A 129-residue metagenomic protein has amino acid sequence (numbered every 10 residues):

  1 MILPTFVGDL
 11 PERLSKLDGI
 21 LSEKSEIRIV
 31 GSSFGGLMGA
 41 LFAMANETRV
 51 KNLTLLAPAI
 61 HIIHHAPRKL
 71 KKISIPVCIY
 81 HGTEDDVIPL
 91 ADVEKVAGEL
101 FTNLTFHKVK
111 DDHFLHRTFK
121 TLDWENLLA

Functional and structural regions predicted by a protein language model:
M1-S25: Active-site catalytic motif of lipid deacylating hydrolases and related acyltransferases
V30-A40: Gly/Ala-rich beta-loop-alpha elbow adjacent to hydrolase catalytic centers
T48-H61: A conserved short beta-strand
H61-I62, E84-I88, H113-F114: Acidic catalytic loop of the alpha/beta-hydrolase fold
I73-S74, I79-H81, D85: Short beta-strand/loop motif that positions the catalytic acidic residue of the alpha/beta-hydrolase fold
P89-G98, K120: Short alpha-helix in the alpha/beta-hydrolase fold that links the catalytic acid
G98-L115: Catalytic histidine neighborhood in serine/cysteine hydrolases with alpha/beta-hydrolase-type architecture
H116-L128: Post-His helix in hydrolase/transferase enzymes
